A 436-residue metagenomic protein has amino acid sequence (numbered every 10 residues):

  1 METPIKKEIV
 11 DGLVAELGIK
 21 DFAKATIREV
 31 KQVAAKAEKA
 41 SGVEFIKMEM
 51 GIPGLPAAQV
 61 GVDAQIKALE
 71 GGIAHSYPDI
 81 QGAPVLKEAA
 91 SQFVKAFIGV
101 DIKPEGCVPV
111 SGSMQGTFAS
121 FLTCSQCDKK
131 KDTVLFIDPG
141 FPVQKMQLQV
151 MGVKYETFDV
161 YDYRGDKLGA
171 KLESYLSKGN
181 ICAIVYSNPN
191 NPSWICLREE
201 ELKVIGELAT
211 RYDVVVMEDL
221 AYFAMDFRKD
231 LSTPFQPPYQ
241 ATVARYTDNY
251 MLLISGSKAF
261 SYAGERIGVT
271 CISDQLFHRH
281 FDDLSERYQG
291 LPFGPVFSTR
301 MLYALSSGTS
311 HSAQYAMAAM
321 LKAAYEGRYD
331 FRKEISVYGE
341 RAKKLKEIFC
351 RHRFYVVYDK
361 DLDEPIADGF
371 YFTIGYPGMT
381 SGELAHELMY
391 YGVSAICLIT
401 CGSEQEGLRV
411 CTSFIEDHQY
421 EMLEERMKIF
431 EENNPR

Functional and structural regions predicted by a protein language model:
E2, Q92, A96, V100-I102 (+2 more regions): PLP-dependent enzyme catalytic core of the Aspartate aminotransferase-like
P4-Q115, D166, L321-A324, R328 (+1 more regions): N-terminal small-domain helix-loop-helix segment of the aminotransferase-like
V30, M48, Q65, A90 (+13 more regions): Generic structural signal for small/hydrophobic residues in well-ordered secondary structure, especially within
I73-Y212, M217, F223-Y246, M251: Conserved core of the PLP fold type I
R245-S336: Conserved core segment of the aminotransferase class I/II
I272, I374-G378, T412-F414: Short beta-strand-to-loop capping motifs
H311-Q314, A318, F331-K346, V356-G375: Conserved glycine-rich beta-strand-loop-beta hairpin in the small C-terminal domain of fold type I
